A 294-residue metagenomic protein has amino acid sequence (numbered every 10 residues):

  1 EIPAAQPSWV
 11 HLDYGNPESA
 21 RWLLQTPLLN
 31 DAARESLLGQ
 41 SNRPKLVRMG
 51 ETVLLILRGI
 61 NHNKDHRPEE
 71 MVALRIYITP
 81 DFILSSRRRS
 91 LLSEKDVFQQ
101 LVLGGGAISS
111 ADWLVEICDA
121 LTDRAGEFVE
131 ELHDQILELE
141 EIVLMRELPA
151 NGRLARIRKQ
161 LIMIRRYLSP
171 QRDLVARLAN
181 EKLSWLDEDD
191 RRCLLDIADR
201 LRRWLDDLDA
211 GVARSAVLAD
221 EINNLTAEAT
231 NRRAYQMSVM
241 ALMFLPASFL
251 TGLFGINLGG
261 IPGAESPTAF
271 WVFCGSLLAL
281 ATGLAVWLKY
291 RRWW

Functional and structural regions predicted by a protein language model:
E1-D187, D196, R200-R203, D207-A210 (+2 more regions): Peripheral, non-transmembrane regulatory/ligand-interaction domains of membrane transport proteins
A179-R191, A216-A227: Long amphipathic alpha-helical coiled-coil segments
R202-W294: Hydrophobic alpha-helical transmembrane segments and their immediately adjacent juxtamembrane loops
